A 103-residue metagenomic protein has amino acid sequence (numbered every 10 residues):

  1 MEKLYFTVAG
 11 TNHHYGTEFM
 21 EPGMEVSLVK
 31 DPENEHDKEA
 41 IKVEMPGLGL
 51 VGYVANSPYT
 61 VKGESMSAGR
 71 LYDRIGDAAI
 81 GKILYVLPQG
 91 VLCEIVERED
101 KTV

Functional and structural regions predicted by a protein language model:
M1-V103: Conserved active-site motif detector
